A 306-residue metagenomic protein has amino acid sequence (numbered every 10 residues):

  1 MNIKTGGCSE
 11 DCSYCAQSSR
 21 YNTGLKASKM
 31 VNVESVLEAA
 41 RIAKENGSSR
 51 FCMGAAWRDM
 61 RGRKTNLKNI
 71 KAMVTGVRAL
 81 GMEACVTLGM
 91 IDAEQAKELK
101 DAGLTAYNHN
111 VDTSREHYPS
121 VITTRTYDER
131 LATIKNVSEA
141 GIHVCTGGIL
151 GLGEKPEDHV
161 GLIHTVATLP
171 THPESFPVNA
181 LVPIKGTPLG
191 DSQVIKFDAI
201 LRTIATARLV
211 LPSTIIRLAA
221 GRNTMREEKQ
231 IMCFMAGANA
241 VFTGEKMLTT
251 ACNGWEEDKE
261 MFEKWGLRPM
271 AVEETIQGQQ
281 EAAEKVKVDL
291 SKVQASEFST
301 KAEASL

Functional and structural regions predicted by a protein language model:
M1, F51-M53, A84-V86, Y107-H109 (+4 more regions): Hydrophobic faces of well-ordered beta-strands that scaffold small-molecule active sites in alpha/beta enzyme cores
M1, L88, T126, G148-G151 (+3 more regions): Glycine- and other small-residue-rich loops at beta-strand/loop junctions that grip anionic moieties
M1-K4, E94, M225: Glycine/charge-rich, flexible interdomain linkers and switch-proximal surface loops that mediate coupling
I3-S19: Local cysteine-cluster metal-coordination motifs and their immediate loop/turn environment, predominantly Fe-S cluster
C8, C52, C85, C145 (+2 more regions): Functionally engaged cysteine thiol sites
S9, N46-S49, L80-M82, P212-S213 (+1 more regions): Short coil/turn connectors at secondary-structure junctions
R20-G147, G151-T168: Conserved Radical SAM active-site core
A167-L306: Auxiliary Fe-S-binding modules of radical SAM enzymes
